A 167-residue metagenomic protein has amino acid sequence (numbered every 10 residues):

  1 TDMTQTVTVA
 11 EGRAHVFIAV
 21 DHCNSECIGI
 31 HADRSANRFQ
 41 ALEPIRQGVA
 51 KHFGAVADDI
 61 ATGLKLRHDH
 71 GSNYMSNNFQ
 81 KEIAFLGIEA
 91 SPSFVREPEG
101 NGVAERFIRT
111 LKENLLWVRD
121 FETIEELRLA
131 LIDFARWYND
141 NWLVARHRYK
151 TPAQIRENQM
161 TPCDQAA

Functional and structural regions predicted by a protein language model:
T1-I28, A36: An active-site-proximal beta-strand-loop segment
T4, C23, H31, G71 (+1 more regions): Anionic group-transfer/hydrolysis microenvironments
T6, C23, H52-F53, T62: Secondary-structure boundary/capping micro-motif
T8, G12, I30-A57: Active-site beta-loop-alpha junctions of metal-dependent nucleic acid enzymes, especially the RNase H-like/DDE
V16, N37, A41, R67 (+4 more regions): Hydrophobic (often cysteine-bearing) scaffold residues that line and stabilize catalytic clefts of nucleotide/cofactor
E26, E43-V49, K81, F85-L86: Retroviral integrase
T62-H70, A84-V103, R119-T123: RNase H-like polynucleotidyl transferase catalytic core
N77, A84-I88, T110-A167: C-terminal domain-tail junction helix/linker
